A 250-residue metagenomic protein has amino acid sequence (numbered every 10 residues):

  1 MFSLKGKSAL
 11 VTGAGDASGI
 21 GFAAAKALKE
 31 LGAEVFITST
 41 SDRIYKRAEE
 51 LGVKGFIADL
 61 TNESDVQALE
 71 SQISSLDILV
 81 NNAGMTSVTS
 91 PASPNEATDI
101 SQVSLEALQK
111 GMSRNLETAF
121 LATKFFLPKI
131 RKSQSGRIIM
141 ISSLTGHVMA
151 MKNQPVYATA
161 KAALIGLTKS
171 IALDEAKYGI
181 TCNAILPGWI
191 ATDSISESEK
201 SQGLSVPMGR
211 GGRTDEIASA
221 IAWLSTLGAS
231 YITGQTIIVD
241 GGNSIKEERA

Functional and structural regions predicted by a protein language model:
S3-E34: Canonical Rossmann dinucleotide-binding motif of NAD(H)/NADP(H)-dependent dehydrogenases/reductases, specifically
G13, A17, Q102-L105, R137-A163 (+1 more regions): Catalytic loop of short-chain dehydrogenase/reductase
M85, T98-F120, I139, L164 (+1 more regions): Catalytic Tyr-X3-Lys loop
T86-Q109, K152-V156, S194-S196: Conserved mid-core segment of classical short-chain dehydrogenase/reductases
K110-K132, A172-L173, K177, T226: Amphipathic alpha-helical dimer-interface segment in Rossmann-like NAD(P)H-dependent oxidoreductases
S135, A176, T181, I232-G234: Short, small/polar-rich loop/turn modules that mediate ligand/substrate recognition or access, typified
V206-I217, G228: A conserved structural motif in NAD(P)-dependent oxidoreductases
A222, T233-A250: Short C-terminal tail/terminal secondary-structure segment of NAD(P)H-dependent dehydrogenase/reductase domains
